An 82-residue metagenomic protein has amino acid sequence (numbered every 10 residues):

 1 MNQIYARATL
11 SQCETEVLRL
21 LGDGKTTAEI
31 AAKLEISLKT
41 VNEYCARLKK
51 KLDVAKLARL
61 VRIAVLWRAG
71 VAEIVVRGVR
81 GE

Functional and structural regions predicted by a protein language model:
M1-R19, V71, R80: Regulatory hinge/linker segments at domain boundaries that couple sensory/effector modules to output domains
I4, K50-E82: Basic, Lys/Arg-enriched C-terminal extension of HTH/homeodomain DNA-binding domains
Y5, L18, G22, I36 (+1 more regions): Conserved short-loop catalytic and cofactor-binding motifs
R19, A32, R62: A cross-family signal for key residues in well-ordered alpha-helices that form functional helical elements
L21-K25, A64: Short helix-to-turn junction characteristic of helix-turn-helix DNA-binding domains, especially the helix
T26-R59: Recognition helix of helix-turn-helix DNA-binding domains
